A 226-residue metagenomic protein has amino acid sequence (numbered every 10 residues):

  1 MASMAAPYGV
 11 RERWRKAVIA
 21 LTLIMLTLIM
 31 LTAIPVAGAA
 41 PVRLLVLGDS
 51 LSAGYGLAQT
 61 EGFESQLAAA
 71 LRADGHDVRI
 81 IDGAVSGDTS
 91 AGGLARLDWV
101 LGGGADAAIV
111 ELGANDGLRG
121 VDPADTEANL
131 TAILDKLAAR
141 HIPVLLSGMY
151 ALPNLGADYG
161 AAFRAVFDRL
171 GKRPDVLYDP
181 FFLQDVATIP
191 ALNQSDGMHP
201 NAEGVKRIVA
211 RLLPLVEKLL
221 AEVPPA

Functional and structural regions predicted by a protein language model:
A2-T22: Bacterial N-terminal signal peptides that target proteins for export
E12, Y55, G197: Catalytic tyrosine of NAD(P)H-dependent dehydrogenase/reductases that use a Tyr as the general acid/base
V18-A33: Bacterial N-terminal signal peptides
G38-S86, R96-G104: Serine-esterase "nucleophile elbow" of acetyl-processing enzymes
Q66, H76, G92-A226: Alpha-helical cap/lid subdomain in secreted, periplasmic, or secretory-pathway luminal O-acyl-processing enzymes
G87-A91: Acidic-and-aromatic substrate-binding clefts and catalytic sites of carbohydrate-active enzymes
